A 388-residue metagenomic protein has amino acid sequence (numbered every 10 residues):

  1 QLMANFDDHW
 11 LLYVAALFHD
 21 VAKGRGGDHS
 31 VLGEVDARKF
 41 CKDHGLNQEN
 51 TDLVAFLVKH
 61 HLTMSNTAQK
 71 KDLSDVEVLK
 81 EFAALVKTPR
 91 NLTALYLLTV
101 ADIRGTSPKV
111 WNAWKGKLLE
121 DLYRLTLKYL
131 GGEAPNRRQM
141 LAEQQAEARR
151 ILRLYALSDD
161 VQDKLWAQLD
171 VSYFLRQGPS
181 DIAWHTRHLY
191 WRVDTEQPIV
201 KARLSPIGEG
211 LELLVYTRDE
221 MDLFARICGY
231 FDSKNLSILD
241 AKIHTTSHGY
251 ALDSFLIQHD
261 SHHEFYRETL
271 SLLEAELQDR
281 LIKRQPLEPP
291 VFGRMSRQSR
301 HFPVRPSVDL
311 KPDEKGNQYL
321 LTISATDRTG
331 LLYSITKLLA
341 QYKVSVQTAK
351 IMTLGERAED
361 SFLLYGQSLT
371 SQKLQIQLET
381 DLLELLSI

Functional and structural regions predicted by a protein language model:
L2-N136: Divalent metal-dependent catalytic cores for phosphoryl transfer on phosphate-bearing substrates
E77, E81-I388: Regulatory modules associated with amino-acid/nitrogen control
